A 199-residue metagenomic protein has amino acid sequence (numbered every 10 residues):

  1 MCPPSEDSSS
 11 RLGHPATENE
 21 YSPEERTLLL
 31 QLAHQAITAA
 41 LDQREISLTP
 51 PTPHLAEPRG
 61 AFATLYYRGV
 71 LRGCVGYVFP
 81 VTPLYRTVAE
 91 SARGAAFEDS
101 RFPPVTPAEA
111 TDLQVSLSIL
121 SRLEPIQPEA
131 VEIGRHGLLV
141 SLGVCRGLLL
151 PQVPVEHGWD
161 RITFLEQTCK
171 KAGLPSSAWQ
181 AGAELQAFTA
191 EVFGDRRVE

Functional and structural regions predicted by a protein language model:
C2-E199: Basic nucleic-acid-binding interfaces
